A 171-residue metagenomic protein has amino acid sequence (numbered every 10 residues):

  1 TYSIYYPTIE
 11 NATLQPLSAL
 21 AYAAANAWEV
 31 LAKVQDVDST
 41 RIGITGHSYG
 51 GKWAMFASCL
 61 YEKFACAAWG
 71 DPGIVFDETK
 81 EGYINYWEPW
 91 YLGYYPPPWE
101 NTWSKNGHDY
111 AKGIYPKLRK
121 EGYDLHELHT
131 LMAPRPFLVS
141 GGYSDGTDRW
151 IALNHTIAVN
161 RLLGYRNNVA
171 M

Functional and structural regions predicted by a protein language model:
T1-K33, F76-N85: Cap/lid segment of the alpha/beta-hydrolase catalytic domain
A24, A32, T45, G51-E62 (+1 more regions): Short glycine-enriched nucleophile-adjacent loop and the immediately C-terminal alpha-helix near the catalytic center
A25-W28, L153, I157: Generic structural signal for well-ordered alpha-helices, preferentially at hydrophobic/aromatic core positions
D36-S48: Alpha/beta-hydrolase fold nucleophile elbow
D38-R41, E62-C66, A133-F137, R166-N167: Loop/turn elements at helix/coil->beta-strand transitions in domains of secreted/extracellular proteins
T45-H47, A67-P72, S140-G142: Generic beta-strand/beta-sheet core signal
C66-L128, T147-L153, V159-R166: Mobile cap/lid helix-loop segments that gate and shape the active-site cleft of serine hydrolases
A133-T147: Conserved strand-to-loop "acid loop" that flanks and positions the catalytic carboxylate
